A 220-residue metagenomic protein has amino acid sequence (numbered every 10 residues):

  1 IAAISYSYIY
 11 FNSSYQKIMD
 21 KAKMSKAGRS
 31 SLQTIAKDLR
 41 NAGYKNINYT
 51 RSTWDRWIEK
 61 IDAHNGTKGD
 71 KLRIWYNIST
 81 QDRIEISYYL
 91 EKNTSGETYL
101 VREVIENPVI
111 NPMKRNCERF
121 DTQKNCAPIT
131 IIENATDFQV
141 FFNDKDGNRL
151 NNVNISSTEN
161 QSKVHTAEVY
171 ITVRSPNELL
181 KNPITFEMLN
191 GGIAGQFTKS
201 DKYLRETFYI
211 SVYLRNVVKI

Functional and structural regions predicted by a protein language model:
I4-I132, D144, E159, Y170 (+2 more regions): Extracytoplasmic beta-strand-rich oligomerization domains located immediately C-terminal to a leader/signal peptide
K124-I220: Short linear sequence signals and composition-biased patches located at protein termini or domain-edge surfaces
